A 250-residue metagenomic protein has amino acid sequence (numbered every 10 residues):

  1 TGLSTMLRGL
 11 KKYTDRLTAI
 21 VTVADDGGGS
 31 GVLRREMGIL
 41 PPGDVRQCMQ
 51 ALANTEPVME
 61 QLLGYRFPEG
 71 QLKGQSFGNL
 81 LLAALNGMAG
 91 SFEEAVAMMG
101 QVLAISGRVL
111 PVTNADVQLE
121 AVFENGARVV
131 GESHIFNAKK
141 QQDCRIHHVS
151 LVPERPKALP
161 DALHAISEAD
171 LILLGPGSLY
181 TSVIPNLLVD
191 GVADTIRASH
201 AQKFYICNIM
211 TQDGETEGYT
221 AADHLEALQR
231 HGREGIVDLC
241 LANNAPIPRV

Functional and structural regions predicted by a protein language model:
R8-G38, Y205: Active-site histidine-anchored catalytic micro-motif
T14-D15, S199-K203, V237: A short helix->loop->beta-strand "cap" motif at the edges of active sites that frequently abuts
A24-D143: Electropositive, gly/pro-rich neighborhoods at or near active sites that engage anionic ligands
H147-L163, L187-L188: Active-site glycine-rich loop that binds ribose-phosphate moieties when present
A169: An anion/phosphate-binding loop that grips the pyrophosphate of nucleotide cofactors and donors
L179-L188, V250: Glycine/threonine-rich flexible loop motifs
N186-A193, Y219-H224: Charged helix-capping and loop-helix junction motifs
G218-V250: C-terminal functional extensions of proteins
